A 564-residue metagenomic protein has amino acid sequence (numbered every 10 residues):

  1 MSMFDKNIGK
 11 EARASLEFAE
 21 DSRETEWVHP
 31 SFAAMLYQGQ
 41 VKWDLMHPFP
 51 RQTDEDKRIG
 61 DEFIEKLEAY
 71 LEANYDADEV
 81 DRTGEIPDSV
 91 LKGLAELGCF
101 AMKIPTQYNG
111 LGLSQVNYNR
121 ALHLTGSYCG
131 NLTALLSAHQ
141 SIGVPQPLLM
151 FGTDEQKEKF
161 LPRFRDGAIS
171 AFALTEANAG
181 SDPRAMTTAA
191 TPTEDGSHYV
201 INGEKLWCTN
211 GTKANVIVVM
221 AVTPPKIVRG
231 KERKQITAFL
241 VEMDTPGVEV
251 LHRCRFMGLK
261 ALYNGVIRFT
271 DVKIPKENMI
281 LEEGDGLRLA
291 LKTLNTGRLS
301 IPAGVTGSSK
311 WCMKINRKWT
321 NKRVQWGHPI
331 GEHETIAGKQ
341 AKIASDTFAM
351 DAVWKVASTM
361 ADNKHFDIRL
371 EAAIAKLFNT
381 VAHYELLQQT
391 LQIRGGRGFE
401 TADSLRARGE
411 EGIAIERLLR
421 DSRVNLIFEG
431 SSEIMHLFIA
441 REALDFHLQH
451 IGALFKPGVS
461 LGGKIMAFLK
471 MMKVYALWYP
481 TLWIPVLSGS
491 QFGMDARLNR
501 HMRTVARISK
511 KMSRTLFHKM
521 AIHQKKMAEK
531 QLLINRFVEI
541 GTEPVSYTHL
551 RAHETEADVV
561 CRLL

Functional and structural regions predicted by a protein language model:
S2, R13, A69-Y70, G98 (+5 more regions): Alpha-helix capping/hinge segments and adjacent helical runs
S2-A77, G84, G462-R500: Extended, charge-enriched "interface" segments that sit outside catalytic cores
F63, Y70-S137, A173-N178, E204-L206 (+4 more regions): Active-site beta-strand/loop segments that form the cofactor-binding cradle of oxidoreductase flavoproteins
V80, T175, A337-Q392, G396: Gly/Pro-rich turn-and-neighbor structural signature
E96-G167, T209-V216, T347, D351-W354 (+3 more regions): Internal helix-loop-helix
S197-H198, N202-E249: A short core secondary-structure module
E249-T347, V424-N425, R441-L444, K456-T542: Glycine-rich beta->alpha junctions and the first turn(s) of the following alpha-helix
T548-A557: Conserved small/polar residues in nucleotide/adenosyl-binding loops
